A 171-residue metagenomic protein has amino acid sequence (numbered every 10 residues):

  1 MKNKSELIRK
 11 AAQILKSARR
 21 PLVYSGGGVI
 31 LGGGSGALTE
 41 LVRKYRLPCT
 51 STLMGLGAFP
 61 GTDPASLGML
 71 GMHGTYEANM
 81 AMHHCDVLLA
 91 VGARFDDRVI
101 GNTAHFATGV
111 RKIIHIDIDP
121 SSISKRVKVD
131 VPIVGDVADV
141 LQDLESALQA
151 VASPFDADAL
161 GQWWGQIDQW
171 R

Functional and structural regions predicted by a protein language model:
M1-K4, D156: General structural signal for secondary-structure boundaries
N3-K4, K10-L88: Anionic-ligand anchoring segments at beta-strand to alpha-helix junctions in alpha/beta enzyme folds, i.e., glycine
I8, Q13, A18, I114-R171: Phosphate/pyrophosphate-binding active-site segments
S25-G28, T52-L53, T62-D63, M69-L70 (+7 more regions): Fold-independent oxyanion-binding glycine-rich loops and adjacent beta-strand/coil segments at enzyme active sites
G32-S35, P60-G61, V99-N102, K125 (+1 more regions): Short glycine-/acidic-enriched loop or helix-start segments at secondary-structure transitions that form or flank
G34-R46, T103-T108, V131-P132, A150: Short, solvent-exposed amphipathic alpha-helical segments in soluble enzyme and RNA/protein-processing domains
R43-P48, G71-G74, V110-I113, G135-D139 (+1 more regions): Short, surface-exposed linear patches
G71-I123, V131: Phosphate/diphosphate-binding loops
